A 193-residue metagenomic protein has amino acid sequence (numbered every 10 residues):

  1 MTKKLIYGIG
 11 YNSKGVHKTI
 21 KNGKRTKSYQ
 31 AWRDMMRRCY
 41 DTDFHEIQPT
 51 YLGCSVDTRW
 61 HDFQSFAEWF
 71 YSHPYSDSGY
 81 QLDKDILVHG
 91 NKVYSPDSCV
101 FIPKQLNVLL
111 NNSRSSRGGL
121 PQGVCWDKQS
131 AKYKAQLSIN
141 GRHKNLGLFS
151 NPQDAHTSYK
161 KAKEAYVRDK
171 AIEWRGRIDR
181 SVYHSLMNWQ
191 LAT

Functional and structural regions predicted by a protein language model:
M1-R25: Arg/Lys-rich, low-complexity, intrinsically disordered N-terminal tails that contact nucleic acids
Y7-I9, L106, Y166-T193: Extended, polar beta-sheet/loop recognition surfaces of beta-rich domains that mediate binding to diverse ligands
G10, D83-D85, G123, G147 (+1 more regions): Glycine-centered small-residue hotspots that permit tight backbone geometry or close packing
K18-D41, E46-K132, Q136-L137: Short, cationic Gly/His-enriched loop motifs
R38, W69, A162-A165, D169: Structured segments of extracytoplasmic/periplasmic soluble domains in secreted or envelope-associated proteins
C54-T58, R142-Q153: A short, exposed loop/beta-hairpin motif centered on an aromatic-Gly-Thr core
V124, A135, F149-K163: An aromatic-rich alpha-helical recognition segment common to small helix-rich domains
